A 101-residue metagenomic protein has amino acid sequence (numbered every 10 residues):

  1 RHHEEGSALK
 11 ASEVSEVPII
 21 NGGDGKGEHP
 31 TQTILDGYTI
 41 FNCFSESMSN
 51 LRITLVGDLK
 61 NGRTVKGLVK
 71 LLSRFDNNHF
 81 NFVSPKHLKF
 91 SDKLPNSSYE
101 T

Functional and structural regions predicted by a protein language model:
R1-F41: Phosphate/diphosphate ligand-binding glycine-rich loop within oxidoreductases
N42-T101: Glycine-rich phosphate/diphosphate-binding loop of Rossmann-like nucleotide-binding domains
